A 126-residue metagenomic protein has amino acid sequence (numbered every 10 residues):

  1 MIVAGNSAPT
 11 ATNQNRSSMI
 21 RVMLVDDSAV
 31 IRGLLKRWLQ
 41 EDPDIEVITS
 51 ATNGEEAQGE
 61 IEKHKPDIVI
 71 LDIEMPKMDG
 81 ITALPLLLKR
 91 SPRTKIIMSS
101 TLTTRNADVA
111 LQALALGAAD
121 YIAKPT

Functional and structural regions predicted by a protein language model:
M1-R21: Non-catalytic signal-transmission and effector/linker regions of two-component phosphorelay proteins
I20, A29-T49: Two-component/phosphorelay signaling modules centered on CheY-like receiver
D26, D72: Active-site residues of response regulator receiver
N53-E56, D79-T82: Acidic catalytic/metal-coordinating carboxylates
E62-H64, L87-T94, L116: Conserved phosphotransfer cores of two-component systems
H64-I70: Active-site beta3 strand of CheY-like receiver
M75: Receiver (REC) domain active-site loop signature in two-component systems and cognate sites in sensor histidine kinases
T82, L102-T126: Alpha4 helix (beta4-alpha4-beta5 surface) of REC/receiver domains from two-component response regulators
